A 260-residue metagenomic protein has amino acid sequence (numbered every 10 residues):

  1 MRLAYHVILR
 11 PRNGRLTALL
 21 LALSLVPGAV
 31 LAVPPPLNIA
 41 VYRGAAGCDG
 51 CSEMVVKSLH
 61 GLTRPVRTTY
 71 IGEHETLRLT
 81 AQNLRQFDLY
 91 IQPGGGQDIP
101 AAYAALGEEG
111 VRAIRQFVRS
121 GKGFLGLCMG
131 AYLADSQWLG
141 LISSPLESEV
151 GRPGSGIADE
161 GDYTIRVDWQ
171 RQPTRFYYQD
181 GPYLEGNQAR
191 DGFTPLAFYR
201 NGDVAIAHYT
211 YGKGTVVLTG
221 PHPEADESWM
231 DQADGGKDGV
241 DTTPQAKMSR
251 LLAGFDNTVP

Functional and structural regions predicted by a protein language model:
A4-T17: Bacterial N-terminal signal peptides that target proteins for export
T17-G28: Bacterial N-terminal signal peptides
L31-Q86: Aromatic-Pro/Gly-enriched surface loop or interdomain linker that acts as a lid/target-recognition segment
L37, R115, W138, P221-P260: Extracellular ligand-binding/catalytic regions of CAZymes and related secreted enzymes and adhesion modules
V41-G44, L127, T219: Short hydrophobic segments within beta-strands
D88-G95, V216-G220: Structural motif
Q97-Q170: A glycine-rich, often tryptophan-bearing local segment used as a flexible ligand/cofactor-contacting loop or short
D159-W229: Catalytic beta-strand/loop cores that center a nucleophilic Ser/Cys/Thr and support acyl-enzyme chemistry
